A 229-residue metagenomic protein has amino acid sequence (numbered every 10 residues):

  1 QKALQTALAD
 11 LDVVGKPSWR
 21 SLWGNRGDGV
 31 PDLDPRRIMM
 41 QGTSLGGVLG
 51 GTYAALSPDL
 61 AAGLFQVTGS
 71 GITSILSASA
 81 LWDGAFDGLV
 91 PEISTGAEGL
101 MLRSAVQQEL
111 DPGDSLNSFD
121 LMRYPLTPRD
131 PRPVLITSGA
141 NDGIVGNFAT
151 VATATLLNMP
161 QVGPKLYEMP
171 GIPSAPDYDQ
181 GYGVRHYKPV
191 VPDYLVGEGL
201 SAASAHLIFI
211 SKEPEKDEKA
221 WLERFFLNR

Functional and structural regions predicted by a protein language model:
K2-M39: Gly/Ser-rich "nucleophile elbow"/oxyanion-hole loop immediately N-terminal to the catalytic nucleophile in hydrolases
K2-T6, V48-L49, F148-A152: Extracytoplasmic/secreted proteins, especially bacterial periplasmic and envelope-associated proteins
T6-A9, A55, N158: Sec-exported extracytoplasmic/periplasmic mature domains
R26-V30, V48-A54, N117-L126: Generic recognition of flexible, low-complexity loop/linker segments
D32-L33, S57, T127-D130: Extracellular/periplasmic catalytic domains that process cell-envelope and extracellular macromolecules
R37-G42, V134-T137: Extended hydrophobic secondary-structure segments that form protein cores and membrane-embedded regions
Q41-G42, G47-P58, G63, T153: Short glycine-enriched nucleophile-adjacent loop and the immediately C-terminal alpha-helix near the catalytic center
A62-R229: C-terminal subdomain of alpha/beta-hydrolase-fold enzymes, centered on the catalytic histidine and its supporting
